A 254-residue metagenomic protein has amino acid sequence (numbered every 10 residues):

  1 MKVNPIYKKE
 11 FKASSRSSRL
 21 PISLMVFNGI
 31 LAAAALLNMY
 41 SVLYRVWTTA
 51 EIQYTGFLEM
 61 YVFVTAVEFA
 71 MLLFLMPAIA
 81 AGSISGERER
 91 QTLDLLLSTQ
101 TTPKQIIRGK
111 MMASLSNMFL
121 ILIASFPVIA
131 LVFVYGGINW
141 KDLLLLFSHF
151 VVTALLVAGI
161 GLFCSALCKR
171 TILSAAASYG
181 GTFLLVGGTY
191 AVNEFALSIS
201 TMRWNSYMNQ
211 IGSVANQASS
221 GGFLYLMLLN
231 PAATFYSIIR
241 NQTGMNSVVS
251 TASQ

Functional and structural regions predicted by a protein language model:
M1-A70, D142, V152-Q254: Transmembrane alpha-helical segments and their membrane-interface loop/helix boundaries that make up the transmembrane
Y7, S83-F119: Helix-loop-helix units of permease transmembrane domains in multi-pass membrane transporters, especially ABC
A13, G86, A130-V134, A166: Transmembrane helix-loop junction
V26, M112, S116, S148 (+1 more regions): Hydrophobic residues within alpha-helical transmembrane segments of multi-pass solute transporters/permease subunits
M60-G86, R90: Long, hydrophobic alpha-helical segments
F69-L72, M76, P103-V132: Selective transmembrane-helix segments that form parts of the transport pathway or gating/packing helices in multipass
I107-K110, Y135-L144: Short juxtamembrane and helix-loop transition motifs at transmembrane-helix boundaries in membrane proteins
